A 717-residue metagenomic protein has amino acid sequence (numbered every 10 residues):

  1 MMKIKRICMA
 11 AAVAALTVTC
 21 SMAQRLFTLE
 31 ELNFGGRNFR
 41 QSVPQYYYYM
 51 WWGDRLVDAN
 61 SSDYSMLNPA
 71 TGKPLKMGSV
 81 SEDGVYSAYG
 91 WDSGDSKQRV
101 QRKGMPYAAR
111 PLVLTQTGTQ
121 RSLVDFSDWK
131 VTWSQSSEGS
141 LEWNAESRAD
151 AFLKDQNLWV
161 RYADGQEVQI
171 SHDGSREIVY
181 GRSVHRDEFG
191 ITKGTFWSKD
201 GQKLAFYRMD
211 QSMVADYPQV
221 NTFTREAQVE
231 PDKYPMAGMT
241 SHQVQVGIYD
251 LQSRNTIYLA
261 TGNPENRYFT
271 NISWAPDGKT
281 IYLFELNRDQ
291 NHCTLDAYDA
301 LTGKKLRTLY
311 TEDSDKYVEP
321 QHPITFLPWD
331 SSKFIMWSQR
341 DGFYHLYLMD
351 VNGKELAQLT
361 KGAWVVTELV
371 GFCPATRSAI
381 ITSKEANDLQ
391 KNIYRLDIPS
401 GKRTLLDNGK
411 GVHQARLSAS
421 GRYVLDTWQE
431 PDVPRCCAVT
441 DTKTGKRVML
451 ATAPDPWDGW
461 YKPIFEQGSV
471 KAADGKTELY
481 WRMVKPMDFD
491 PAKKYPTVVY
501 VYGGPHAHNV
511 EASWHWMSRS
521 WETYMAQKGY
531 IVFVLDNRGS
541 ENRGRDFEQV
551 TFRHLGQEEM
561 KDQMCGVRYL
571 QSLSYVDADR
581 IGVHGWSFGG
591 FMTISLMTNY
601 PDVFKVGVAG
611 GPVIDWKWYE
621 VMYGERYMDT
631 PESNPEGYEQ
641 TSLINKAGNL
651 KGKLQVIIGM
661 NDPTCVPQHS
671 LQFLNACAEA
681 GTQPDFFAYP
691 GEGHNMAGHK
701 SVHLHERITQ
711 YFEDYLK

Functional and structural regions predicted by a protein language model:
M1-T28: Bacterial Sec-dependent N-terminal signal peptides
I4-R6, T117, R121, K528 (+1 more regions): Intrinsic disorder/low-complexity segments enriched in polar/small residues
R6, T19, V220-N221, Q228-E230 (+14 more regions): Short, intrinsically disordered/low-complexity patches at protein termini and at juxtamembrane boundaries
A10-A11, S21, G362, G421 (+2 more regions): Intrinsically disordered, low-complexity segments enriched in polar/charged small residues
A14, A23, A149-D150, A237 (+8 more regions): Short N-terminal micro-motifs specific to bacterial/archaeal maturation and metal-cluster initiation sites
A23-L406, K410-Q414, R422-Y423, P431-R435 (+1 more regions): Beta-propeller folds
D216, Q414-K717: Serine-hydrolase catalytic core recognition
